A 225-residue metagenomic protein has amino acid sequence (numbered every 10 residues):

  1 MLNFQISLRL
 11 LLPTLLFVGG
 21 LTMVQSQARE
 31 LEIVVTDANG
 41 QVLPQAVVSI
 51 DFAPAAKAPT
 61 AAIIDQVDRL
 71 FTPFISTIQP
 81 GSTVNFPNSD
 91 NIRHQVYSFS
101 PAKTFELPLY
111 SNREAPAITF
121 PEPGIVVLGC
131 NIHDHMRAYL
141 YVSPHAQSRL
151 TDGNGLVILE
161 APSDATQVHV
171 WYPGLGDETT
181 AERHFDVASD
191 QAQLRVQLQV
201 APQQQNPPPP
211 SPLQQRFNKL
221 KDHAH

Functional and structural regions predicted by a protein language model:
S26-T36, P202-Q205: A short, Gly/Thr-enriched small/hydrophobic beta-strand-prone motif that recurs across taxa
L31-D37, V48, F86, G155-V157: A short, amphipathic beta-strand motif
N39-P59, N91, D134-M136, S163-A165: Short, ordered, surface-exposed loop/turn motifs in non-cytosolic proteins
V48-I63, F99-T104, V142-Q147, G174: Short amphipathic beta-strand segments in non-cytosolic proteins
T60-L70, T77, L109, S148-N154: Short, acidic Ser/Thr/Gly-rich low-complexity loop/linker segments typical of extracellular and cell-surface proteins
T83-N88, L128, A165-L175: A short, solvent-exposed beta-strand micro-motif common in secreted/extracellular proteins
E106-S111, S143-L150, G176-L194: Structured interaction patches on ligand/partner-binding surfaces of diverse proteins
A115-I118, N154-E160: Short, surface-exposed beta-strand/beta-hairpin micro-motifs centered on an aromatic residue
